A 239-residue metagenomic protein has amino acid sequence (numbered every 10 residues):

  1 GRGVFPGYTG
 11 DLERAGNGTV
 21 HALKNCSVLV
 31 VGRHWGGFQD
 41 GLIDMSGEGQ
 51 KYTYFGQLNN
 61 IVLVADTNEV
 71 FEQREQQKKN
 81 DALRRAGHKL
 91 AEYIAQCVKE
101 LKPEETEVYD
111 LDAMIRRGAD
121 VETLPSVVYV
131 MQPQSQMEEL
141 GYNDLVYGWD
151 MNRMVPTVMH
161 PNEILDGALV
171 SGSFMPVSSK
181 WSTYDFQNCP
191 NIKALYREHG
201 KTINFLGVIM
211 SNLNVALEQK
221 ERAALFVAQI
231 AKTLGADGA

Functional and structural regions predicted by a protein language model:
G1-G238: An N-terminal assembly and electron-transfer interface module characteristic of large anaerobic redox and radical
